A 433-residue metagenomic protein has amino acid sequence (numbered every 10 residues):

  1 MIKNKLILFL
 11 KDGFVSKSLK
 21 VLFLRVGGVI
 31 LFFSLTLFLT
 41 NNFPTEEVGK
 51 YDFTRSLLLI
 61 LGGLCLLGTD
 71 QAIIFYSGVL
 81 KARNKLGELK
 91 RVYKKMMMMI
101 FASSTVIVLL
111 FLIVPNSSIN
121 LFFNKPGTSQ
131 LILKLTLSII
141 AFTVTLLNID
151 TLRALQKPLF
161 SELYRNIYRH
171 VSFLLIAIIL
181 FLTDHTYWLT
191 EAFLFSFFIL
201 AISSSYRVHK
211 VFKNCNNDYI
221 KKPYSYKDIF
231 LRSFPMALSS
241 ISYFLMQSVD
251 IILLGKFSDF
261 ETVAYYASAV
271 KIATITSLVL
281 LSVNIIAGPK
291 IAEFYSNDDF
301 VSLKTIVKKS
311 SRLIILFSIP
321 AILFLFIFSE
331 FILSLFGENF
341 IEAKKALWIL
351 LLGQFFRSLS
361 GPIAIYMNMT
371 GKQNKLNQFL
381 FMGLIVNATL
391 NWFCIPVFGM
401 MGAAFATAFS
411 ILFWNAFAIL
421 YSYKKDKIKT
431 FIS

Functional and structural regions predicted by a protein language model:
M1-V15, G127, T186-F193, S204-Q247 (+2 more regions): Interhelical loop/hinge segments that connect adjacent transmembrane helices in multipass membrane
L10, E47, P115-L135, F260 (+3 more regions): Interfacial segments at transmembrane-helix termini and the short loops linking adjacent helices
D12-I74, V108, L112, S138 (+3 more regions): Signature of the first transmembrane helix
K17-T36, R165, R169, A192-V208 (+3 more regions): Transmembrane helical elements of multi-pass membrane transporters/channels
L37, L67-A82, A154, A273-D298 (+1 more regions): Helix-loop junctions and terminal segments of transmembrane helices in multi-pass membrane transport/translocation
L39-G62, S129, Y224-M236, L254-T274 (+3 more regions): Interfacial/gating helices of multi-pass transporter permease domains
S129, Y164-F212, V270, M382-V386 (+1 more regions): Hydrophobic alpha-helical transmembrane segments
A141-I167, L352-L380: Membrane-interface junctions at transmembrane-helix termini in multi-pass inner-membrane proteins
